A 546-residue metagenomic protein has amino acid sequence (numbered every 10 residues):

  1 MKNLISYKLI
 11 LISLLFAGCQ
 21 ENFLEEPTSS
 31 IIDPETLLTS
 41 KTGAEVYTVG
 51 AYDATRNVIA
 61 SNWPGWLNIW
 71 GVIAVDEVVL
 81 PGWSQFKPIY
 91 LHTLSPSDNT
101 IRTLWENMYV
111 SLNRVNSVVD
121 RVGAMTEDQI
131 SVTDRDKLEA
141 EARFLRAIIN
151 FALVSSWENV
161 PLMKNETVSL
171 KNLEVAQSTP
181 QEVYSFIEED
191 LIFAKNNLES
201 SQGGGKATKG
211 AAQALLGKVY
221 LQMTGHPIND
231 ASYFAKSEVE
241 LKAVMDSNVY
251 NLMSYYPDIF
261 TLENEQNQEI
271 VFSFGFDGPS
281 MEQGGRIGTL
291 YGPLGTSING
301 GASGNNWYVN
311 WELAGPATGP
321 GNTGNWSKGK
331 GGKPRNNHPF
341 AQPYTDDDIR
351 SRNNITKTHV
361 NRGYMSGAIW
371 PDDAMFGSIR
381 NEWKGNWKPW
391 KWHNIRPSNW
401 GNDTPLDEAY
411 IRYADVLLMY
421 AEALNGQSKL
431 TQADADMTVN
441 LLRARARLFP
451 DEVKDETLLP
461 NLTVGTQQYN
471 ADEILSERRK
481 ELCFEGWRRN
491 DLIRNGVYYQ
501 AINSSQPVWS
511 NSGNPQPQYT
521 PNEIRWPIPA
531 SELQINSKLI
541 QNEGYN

Functional and structural regions predicted by a protein language model:
M1-S29: Bacterial Sec-dependent N-terminal signal peptides
C19-N68, I259, E532, N536-N546: Membrane-proximal, proline-rich intrinsically disordered regions
E45-V49, D53-I59, P81-W157, L173-S185 (+3 more regions): Conserved, well-structured interaction surfaces
R56-I59, W83-N107, Y250-M419, L424-G426 (+1 more regions): Elongated scaffold/linker segments in the mid-to-C-terminal portions of large proteins
N62-G82, M163-E166, E199-A214, L221-G304 (+6 more regions): Short, surface-exposed recognition loops and adjoining beta-strand edges that mediate ligand/DNA contacts, enriched
